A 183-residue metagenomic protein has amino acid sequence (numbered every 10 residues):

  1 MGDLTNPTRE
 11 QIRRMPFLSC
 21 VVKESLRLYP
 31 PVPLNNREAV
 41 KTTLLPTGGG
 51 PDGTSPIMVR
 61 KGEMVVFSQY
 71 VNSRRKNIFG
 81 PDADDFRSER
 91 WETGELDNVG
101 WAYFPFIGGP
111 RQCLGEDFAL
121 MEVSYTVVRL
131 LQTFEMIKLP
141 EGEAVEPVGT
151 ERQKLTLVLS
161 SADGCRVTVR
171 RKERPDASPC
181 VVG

Functional and structural regions predicted by a protein language model:
M1-V32, A39, S55, R60-E63 (+2 more regions): Cytochrome P450 I-helix active-site segment
T8-R13, P110-E116: Active-site rim elements
S25, G62, F86, G109 (+2 more regions): Hydrophobic, well-ordered secondary-structure elements that form the walls of internal hydrophobic environments
Y29-P31, G53, F67-E95: Conserved cytochrome P450 K-helix/beta-meander segment immediately N-terminal to the heme-binding cysteine loop
G94-P105: Active-site-adjacent bridging/hinge elements
V99, E116-L157: Cytochrome P450 heme-binding "Cys pocket" and the immediately downstream C-terminal segment
L157-G183: C-terminal helix/juxtamembrane-tail motif
